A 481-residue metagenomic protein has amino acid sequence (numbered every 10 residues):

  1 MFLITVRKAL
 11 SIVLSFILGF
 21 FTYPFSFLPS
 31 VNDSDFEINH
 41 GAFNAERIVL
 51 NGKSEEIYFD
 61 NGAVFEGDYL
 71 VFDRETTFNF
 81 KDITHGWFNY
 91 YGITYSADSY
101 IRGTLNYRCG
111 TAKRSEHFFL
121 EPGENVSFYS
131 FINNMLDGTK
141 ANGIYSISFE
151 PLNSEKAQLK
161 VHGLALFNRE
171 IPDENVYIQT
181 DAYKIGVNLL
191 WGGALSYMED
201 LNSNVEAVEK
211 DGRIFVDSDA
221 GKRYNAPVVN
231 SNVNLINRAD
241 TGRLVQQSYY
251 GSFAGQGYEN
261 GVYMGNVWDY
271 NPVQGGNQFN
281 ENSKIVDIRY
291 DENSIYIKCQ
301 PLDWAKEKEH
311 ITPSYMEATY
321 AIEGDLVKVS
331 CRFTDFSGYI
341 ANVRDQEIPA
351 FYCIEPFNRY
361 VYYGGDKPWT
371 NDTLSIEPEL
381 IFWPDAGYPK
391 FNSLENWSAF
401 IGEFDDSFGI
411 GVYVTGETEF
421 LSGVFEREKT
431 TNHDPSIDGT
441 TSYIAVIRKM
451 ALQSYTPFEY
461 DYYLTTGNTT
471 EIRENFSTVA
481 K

Functional and structural regions predicted by a protein language model:
S26-T77: Glycan-recognition and processing domains
D68-L136: Extracellular ligand-binding interfaces
T77-Y91, D137-G143, A321-D325, L452-Y455: Extracellular/lumenal carbohydrate-interaction signature centered on repeated Trp-anchored short motifs
F128-N168: Extracellular beta-strand ligand-recognition surfaces/modules
E170-G261, D461, T466-T469, R473-A480: Beta-strand-rich N-terminal accessory domains
I171-K184, N188-G192, F391-K481: Beta-strand-rich recognition/accessory modules
L190, S314, D325-P368: Acidic (Asp/Glu-rich), glycine- and aromatic
I236-G324, G338-I340: Extended, loop-rich substrate-binding clefts of extracytoplasmic carbohydrate-active enzymes
